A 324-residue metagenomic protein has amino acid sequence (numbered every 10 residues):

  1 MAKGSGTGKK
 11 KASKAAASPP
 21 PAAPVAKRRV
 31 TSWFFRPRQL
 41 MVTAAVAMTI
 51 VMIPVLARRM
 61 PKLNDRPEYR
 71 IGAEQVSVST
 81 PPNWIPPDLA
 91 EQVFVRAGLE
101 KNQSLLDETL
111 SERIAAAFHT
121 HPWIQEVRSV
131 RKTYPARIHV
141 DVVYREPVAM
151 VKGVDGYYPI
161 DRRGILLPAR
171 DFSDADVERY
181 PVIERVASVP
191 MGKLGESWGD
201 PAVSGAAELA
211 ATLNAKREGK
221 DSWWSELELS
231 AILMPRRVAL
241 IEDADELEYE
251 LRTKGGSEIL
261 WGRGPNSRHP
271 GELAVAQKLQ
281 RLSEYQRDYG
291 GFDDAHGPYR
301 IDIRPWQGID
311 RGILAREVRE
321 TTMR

Functional and structural regions predicted by a protein language model:
M1-Q75, F94-L106, S111-R324: Charged, solvent-exposed interaction patches on well-folded alpha/beta domains that mediate macromolecular contacts
E74-Q92: Compositionally biased P/S/T/G-rich terminal and signal peptide-adjacent segments that lie outside catalytic cores
